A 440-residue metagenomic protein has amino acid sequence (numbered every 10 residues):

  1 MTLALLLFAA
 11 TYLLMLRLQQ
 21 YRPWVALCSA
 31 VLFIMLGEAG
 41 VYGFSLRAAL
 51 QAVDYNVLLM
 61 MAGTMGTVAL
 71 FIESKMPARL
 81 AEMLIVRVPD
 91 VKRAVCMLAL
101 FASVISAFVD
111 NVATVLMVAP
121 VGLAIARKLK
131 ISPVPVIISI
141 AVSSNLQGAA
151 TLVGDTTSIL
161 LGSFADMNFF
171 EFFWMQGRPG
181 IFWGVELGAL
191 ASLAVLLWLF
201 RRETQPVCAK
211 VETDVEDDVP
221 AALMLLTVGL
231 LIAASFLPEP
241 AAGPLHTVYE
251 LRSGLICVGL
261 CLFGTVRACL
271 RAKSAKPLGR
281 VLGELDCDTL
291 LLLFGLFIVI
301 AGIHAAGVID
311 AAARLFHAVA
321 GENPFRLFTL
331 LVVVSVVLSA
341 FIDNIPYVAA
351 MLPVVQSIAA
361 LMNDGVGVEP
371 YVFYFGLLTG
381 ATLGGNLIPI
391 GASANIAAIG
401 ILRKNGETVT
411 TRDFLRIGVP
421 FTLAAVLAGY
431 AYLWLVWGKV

Functional and structural regions predicted by a protein language model:
M1-E73, R79, G177-R314, V409 (+1 more regions): Hydrophobic transmembrane alpha-helices of multi-pass small-molecule transporters
R17, F108-V109, L146, F341-I342 (+1 more regions): Transmembrane helix irregularities
P23, N56, K92-R93, V134 (+5 more regions): Residues that define the loop-to-transmembrane-helix transition and helix capping in multi-pass membrane transporters
F44-V134, T289-D364: Membrane-embedded alpha-helical segments and adjacent helix-loop junctions characteristic of multi-pass solute
L80, A113-A124, I137-I138, T151-M167 (+4 more regions): Re-entrant/interfacial helical elements at transmembrane boundaries that shape and gate the permeation pathway
V91-V104, K130-Q147, F172, G177 (+3 more regions): Alpha-helical transmembrane segments of multi-pass membrane proteins
I125-A221, G365, E369, Y374 (+1 more regions): Membrane-core helix-loop-helix motifs of multi-pass transport proteins
